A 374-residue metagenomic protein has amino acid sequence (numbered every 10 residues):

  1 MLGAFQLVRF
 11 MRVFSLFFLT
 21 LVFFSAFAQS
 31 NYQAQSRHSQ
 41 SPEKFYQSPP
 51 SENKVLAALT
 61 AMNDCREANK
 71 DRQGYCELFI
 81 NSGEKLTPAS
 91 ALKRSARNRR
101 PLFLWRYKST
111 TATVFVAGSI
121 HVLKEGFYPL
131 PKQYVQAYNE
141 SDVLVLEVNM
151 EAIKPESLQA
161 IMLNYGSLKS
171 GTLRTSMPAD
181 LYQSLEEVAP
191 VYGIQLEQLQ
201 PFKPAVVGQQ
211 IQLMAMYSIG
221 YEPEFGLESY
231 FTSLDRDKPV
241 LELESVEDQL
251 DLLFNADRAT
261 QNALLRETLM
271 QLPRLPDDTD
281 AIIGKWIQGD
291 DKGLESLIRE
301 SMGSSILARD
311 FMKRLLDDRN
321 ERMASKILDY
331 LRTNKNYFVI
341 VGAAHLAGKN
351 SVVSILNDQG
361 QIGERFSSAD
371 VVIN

Functional and structural regions predicted by a protein language model:
M1-M11: N-terminal secretory signal peptides that target proteins for export/translocation
R9-L19: Sec-dependent signal peptide recognition, specifically the positively charged N-region followed immediately by
F23-S25: N-terminal signal peptide c-region/cleavage motif recognized by signal peptidases
Q29-S95: Secreted/extracellular ectodomain signature
A61, Y134, M323-I327: Generic hydrophobic alpha-helical segments
A68-N81, M150, L196-K203, I340: Surface-exposed patches in mature extracellular/periplasmic domains of secreted proteins
S95-F311: Structured, acidic catalytic/metal-binding patches in enzyme active sites
R309-N374: A cross-kingdom marker for long, charged
